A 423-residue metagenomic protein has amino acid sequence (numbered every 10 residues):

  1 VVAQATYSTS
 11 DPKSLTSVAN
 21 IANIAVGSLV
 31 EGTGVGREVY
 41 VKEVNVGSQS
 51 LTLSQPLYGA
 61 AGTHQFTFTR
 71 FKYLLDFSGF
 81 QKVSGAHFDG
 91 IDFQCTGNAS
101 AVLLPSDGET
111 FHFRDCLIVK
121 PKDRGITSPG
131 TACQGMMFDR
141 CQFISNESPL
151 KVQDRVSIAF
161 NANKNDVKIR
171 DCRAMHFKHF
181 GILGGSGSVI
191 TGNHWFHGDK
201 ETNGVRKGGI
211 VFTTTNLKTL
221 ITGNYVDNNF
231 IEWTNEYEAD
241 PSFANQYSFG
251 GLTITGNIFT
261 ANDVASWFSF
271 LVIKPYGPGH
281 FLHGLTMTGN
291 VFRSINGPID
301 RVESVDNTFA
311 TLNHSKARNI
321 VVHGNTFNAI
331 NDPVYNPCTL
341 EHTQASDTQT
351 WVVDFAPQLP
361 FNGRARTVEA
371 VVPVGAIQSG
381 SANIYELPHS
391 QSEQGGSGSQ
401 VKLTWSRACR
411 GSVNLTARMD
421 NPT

Functional and structural regions predicted by a protein language model:
V1-T96, G108, C409: Small/polar beta-strand repeat architecture
T6, S14-T16, S48-T52, T63-T67 (+9 more regions): Ser/Thr- (and often Asn-) enriched beta-sheet segments in non-cytosolic proteins
P12-K13, T67-G79, C95-L104, K120-G130 (+7 more regions): Extracellular beta-strand/beta-solenoid scaffold signature
V30, K274, P278-L285, I299-V302 (+1 more regions): Extracellular attachment/recognition segments
G34-K42, G289-S294, N313, N319 (+1 more regions): Beta-strand-rich solenoidal segments
S84-C95, E109-K120, C133-S148, N163-K178 (+6 more regions): Right-handed parallel beta-helix
S294-T339, T343: Leucine-rich solenoid repeat scaffolds
